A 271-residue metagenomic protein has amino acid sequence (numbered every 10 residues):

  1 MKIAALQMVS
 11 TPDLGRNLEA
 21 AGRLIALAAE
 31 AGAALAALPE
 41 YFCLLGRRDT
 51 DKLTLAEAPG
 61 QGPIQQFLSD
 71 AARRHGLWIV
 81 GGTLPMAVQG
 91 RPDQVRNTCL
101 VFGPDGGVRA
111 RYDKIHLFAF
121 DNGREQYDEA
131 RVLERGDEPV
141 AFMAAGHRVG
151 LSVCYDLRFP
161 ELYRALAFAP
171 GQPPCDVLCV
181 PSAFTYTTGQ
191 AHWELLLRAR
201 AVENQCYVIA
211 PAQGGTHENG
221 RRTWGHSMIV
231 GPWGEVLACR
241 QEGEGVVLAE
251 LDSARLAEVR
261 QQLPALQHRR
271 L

Functional and structural regions predicted by a protein language model:
M1-A4: Extreme N-terminal starter segment of soluble prokaryotic enzymes
Q7-L14: Short polar catalytic/cofactor-binding loops
L14, R23-D105, T185-A199, E203-C206: Cys-nucleophile CN-hydrolase/nitrilase-fold catalytic domain and related Cys-dependent amidase chemistry that acts on
L44, T50, L100, R111-F118 (+2 more regions): Short beta->alpha transition motifs characteristic of CBS
E57, G90-P170, Y186-L195, Q262-A265: Active-site catalytic loop in hydrolytic enzyme cores
G60-V80, R148, L157-V247: CN hydrolase (nitrilase-like) catalytic-core segments centered on the catalytic cysteine and neighboring Lys/Glu
G81-T83, N97-V101, V140-F142, S227-I229 (+1 more regions): Short beta-strand scaffold segments in enzyme catalytic cores
A254-L271: A short C-terminal boundary segment appended to hydrolase-like catalytic domains
